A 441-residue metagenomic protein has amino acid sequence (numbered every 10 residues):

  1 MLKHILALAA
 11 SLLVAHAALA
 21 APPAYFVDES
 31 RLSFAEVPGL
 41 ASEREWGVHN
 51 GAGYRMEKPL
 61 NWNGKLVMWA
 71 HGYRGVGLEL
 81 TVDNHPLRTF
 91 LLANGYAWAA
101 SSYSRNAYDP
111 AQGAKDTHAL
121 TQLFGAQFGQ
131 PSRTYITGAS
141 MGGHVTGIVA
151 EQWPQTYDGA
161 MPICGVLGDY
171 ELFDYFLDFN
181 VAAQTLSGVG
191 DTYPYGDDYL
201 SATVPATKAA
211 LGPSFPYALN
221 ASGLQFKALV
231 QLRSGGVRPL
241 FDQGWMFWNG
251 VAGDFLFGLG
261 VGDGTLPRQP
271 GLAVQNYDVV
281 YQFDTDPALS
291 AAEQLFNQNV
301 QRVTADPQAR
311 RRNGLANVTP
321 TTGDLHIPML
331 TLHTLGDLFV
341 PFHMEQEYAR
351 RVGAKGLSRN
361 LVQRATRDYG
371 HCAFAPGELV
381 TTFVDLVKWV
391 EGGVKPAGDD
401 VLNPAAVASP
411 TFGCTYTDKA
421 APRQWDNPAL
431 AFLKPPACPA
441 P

Functional and structural regions predicted by a protein language model:
A20-P86, A309, N403-P441: Catalytic-loop region of hydrolases
P22, A218-L224, L229-S290, H326 (+2 more regions): Alpha/beta-hydrolase-fold serine-hydrolase catalytic core, especially in secreted/extracellular enzymes
P22-A41, V166-P320: Accessory cap/linker subdomain of secreted extracellular hydrolases
N61-W62, A119-S140, P154-T156: Gly/Ser-rich "nucleophile elbow"/oxyanion-hole loop immediately N-terminal to the catalytic nucleophile in hydrolases
G64-K65, W69-L92, W98-S102, N106-Y108 (+1 more regions): Short substrate-entry loop that stabilizes the transition state in hydrolases
R133-V189: Primarily recognizes the serine-hydrolase "nucleophile elbow" in alpha/beta-hydrolase and SGNH/GDSL folds
T331-H333: Short beta-strand/loop motif that positions the catalytic acidic residue of the alpha/beta-hydrolase fold
P341-V352: Short alpha-helix in the alpha/beta-hydrolase fold that links the catalytic acid
